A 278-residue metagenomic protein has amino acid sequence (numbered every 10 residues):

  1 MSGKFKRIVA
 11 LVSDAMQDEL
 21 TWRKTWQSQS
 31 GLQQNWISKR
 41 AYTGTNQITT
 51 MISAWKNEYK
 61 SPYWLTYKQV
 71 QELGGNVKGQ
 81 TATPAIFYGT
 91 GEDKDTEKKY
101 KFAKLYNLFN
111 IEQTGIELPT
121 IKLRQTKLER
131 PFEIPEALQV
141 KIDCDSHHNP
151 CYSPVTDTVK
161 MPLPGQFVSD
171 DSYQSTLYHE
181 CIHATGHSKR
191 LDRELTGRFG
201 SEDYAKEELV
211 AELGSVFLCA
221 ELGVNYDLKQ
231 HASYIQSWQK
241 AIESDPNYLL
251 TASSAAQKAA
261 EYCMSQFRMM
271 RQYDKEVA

Functional and structural regions predicted by a protein language model:
M1-T176, C181-A278: N-terminal accessory/interface modules of nucleic-acid-binding and processing proteins
